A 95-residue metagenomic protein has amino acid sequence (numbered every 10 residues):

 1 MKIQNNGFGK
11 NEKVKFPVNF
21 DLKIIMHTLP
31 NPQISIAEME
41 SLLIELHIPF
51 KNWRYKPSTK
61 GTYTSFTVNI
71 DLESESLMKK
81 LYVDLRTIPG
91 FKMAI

Functional and structural regions predicted by a protein language model:
M1-S65, D71-I95: Long, contiguous binding/interaction regions
